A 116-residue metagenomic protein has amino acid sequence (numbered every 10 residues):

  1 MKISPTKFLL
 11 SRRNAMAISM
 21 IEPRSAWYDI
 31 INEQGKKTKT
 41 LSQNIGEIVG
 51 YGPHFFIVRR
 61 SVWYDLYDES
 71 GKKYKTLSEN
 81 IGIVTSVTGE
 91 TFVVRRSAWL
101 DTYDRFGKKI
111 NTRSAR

Functional and structural regions predicted by a protein language model:
K2-A17, L41, I45, V49: Charged, amphipathic alpha-helical segments
I3, S25-Q43, Y64-E79, T102-S114: Surface-exposed loop/turn elements that mediate protein-protein interactions on large endomembrane-trafficking
F8-L10, N14-P23, G52-R59, T85-R96 (+1 more regions): Short beta-strand elements that form the blades of beta-propeller/WD-repeat-like and other beta-sheet-rich scaffold
R12, G35, G46, G50-G52 (+4 more regions): Residue-identity detector for glycine
L41-Y51, F55-I57, T76-V87, V93 (+1 more regions): Residue-level detector of conserved, function-critical positions
